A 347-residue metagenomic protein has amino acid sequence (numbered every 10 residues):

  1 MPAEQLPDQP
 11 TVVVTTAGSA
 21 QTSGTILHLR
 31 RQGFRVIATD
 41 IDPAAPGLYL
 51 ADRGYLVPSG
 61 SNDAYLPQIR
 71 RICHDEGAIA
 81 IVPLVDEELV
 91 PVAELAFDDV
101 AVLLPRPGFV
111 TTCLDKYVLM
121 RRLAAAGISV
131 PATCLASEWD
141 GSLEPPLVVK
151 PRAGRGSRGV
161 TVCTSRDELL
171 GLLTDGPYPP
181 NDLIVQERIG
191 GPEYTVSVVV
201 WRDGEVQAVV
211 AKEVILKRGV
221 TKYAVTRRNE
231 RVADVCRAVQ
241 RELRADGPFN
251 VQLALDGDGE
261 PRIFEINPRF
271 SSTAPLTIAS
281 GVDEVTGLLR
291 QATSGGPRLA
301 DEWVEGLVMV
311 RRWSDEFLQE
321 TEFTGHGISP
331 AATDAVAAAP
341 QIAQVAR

Functional and structural regions predicted by a protein language model:
M1-R106: ATP-binding N-terminal substructure of ATP-dependent carboxylate-amine bond-forming enzymes
G47-Y49, A64-P67, T111-V118, S157-V160 (+1 more regions): Short, charged, surface-exposed secondary-structure boundary motifs
E76, E230-R347: ATP-dependent carboxylate activation and anion-phosphoryl transfer catalytic cores that bind Mg-ATP to form
V110-G190, W201-E205, E230-A233: Active-site nucleotide/adenylate-binding loops and adjacent lid/helix of ATP-dependent enzymes
S165-R244, A254-R262: Phosphate-binding site of ATP-dependent enzymes
